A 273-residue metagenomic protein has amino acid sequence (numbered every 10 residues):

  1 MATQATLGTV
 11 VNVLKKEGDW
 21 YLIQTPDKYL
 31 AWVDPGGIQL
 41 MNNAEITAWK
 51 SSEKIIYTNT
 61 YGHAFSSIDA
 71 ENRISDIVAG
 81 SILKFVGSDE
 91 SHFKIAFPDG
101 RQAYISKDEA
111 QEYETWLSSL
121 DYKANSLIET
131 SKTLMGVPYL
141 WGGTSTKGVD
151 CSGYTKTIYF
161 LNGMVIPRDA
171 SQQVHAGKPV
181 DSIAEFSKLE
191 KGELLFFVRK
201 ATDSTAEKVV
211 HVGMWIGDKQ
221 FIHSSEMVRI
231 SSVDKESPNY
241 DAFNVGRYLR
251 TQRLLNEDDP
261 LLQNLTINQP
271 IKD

Functional and structural regions predicted by a protein language model:
M1, H63-R73, H175-E185: Short alpha-helix capping/helix-loop boundary micro-motifs
T3, L7-G18, Q24-T60, I68-R73 (+6 more regions): Boundary regions of SH3-family modules and the immediately adjacent low-complexity/disordered segments in eukaryotic
L40, A70, Q111, V209-H211 (+1 more regions): Aromatic- and glycine-rich peptidoglycan recognition patches
S51-H63, F160-H175: Short, basic/aromatic beta-hairpin or loop at an interaction surface
S75, K84-F85, L134, P138 (+2 more regions): Surface-exposed interaction/gating patches
S131, G143-N162: Active-site nucleophilic cysteine motif
Y139-T144, P167-A170: Surface-exposed patches in mature extracellular/periplasmic domains of secreted proteins
I166-I230, E236: ...with weaker cross-activation on analogous glycine-rich loops/strands in unrelated enzymes
